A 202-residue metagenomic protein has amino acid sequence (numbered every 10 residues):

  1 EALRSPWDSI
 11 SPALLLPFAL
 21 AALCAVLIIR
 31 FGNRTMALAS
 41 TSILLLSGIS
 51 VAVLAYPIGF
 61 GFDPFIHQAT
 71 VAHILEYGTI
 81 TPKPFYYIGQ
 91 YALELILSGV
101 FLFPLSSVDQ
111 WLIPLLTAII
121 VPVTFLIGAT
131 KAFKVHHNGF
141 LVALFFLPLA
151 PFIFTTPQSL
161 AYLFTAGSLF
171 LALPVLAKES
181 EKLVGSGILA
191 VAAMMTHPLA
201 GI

Functional and structural regions predicted by a protein language model:
E1-V51: Start-transfer (signal-anchor) and selected internal transmembrane alpha helices of multi-pass inner/ER membrane
A2-L14, L54-P64, E76, F152-L160: Membrane-helix boundary/interfacial segments in multi-pass membrane proteins
R4-S9, A72-P82, L105, H197: Short aromatic-rich membrane-water interface segments that cap or initiate transmembrane helices in multi-pass membrane
F31-G32, L38-T79: Extracytoplasmic loop-helix module adjacent to an early transmembrane segment
R34-L38, S98-Q110: Soluble catalytic regions of membrane-associated enzymes that act on cell-envelope and secretory-pathway components
T41-G48, Q90, E94-F101, I113-I202: Membrane-embedded helix bundles of polyisoprenyl
P57-T70, I80-I96, L102-L105: Extracytoplasmic catalytic/substrate-binding loops of multi-pass membrane glycan-assembly enzymes
